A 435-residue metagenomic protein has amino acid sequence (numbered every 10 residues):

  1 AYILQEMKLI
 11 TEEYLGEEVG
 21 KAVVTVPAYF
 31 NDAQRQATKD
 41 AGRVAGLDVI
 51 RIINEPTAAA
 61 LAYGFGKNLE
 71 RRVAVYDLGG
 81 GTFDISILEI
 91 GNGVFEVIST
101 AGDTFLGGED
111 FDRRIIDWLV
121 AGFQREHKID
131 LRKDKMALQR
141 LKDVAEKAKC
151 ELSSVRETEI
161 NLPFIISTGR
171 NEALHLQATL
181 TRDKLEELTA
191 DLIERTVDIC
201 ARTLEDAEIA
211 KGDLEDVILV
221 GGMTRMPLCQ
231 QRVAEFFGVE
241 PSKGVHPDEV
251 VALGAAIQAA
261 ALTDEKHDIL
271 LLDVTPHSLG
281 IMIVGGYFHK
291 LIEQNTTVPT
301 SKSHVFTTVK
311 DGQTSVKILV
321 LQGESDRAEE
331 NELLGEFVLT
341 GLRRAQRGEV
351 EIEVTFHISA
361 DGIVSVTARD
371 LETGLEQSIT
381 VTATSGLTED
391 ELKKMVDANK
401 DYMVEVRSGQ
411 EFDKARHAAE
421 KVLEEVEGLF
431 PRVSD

Functional and structural regions predicted by a protein language model:
Y2, L9-D435: Oxyanion-binding/catalytic loops of NTP- or PPi-dependent enzymes
